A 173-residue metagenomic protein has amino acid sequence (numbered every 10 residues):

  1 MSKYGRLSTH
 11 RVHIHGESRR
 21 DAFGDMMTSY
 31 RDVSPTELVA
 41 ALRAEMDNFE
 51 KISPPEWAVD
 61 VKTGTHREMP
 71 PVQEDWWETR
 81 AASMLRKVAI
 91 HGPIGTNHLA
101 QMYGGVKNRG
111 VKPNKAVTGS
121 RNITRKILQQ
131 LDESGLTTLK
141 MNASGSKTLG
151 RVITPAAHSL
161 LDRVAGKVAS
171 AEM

Functional and structural regions predicted by a protein language model:
Y4-A82, R86: Long, low-complexity, charged/polar intrinsically disordered regions in eukaryotic proteins
V72, R86-G92, K115-G119: Short basic-aromatic helix/loop recognition motifs at nucleic-acid and histone-peptide binding interfaces
S83-H91, M102, L160: Short amphipathic alpha-helical elements of helix-turn-helix/winged-helix folds
P93-K115: Short acidic, hydrophobic short linear motifs in intrinsically disordered regions
L99, T124-S134: Basic amphipathic alpha-helical segments that dock to polyanions
K112-L128: Major-groove recognition helix of helix-turn-helix-like DNA-binding domains
D132-G145: A short, conserved structural fragment
T148-M173: Short, amphipathic alpha-helical interaction segments positioned at domain boundaries
